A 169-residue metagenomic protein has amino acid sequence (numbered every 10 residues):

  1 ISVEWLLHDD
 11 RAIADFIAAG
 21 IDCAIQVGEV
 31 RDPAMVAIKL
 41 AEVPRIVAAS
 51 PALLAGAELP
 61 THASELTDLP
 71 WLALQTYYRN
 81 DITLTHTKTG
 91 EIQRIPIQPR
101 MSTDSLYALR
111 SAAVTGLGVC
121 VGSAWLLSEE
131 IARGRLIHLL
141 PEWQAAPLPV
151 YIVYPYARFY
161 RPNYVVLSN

Functional and structural regions predicted by a protein language model:
I1-P33: Central regulatory/effector-binding core of bacterial HTH transcription factors
D10, A124, Y156-A157: Short beta->alpha junction loops/turns
A14-A18, V30-V150: C-terminal regulatory
I25, R110, S128, Y154 (+1 more regions): A cross-family signal for key residues in well-ordered alpha-helices that form functional helical elements
L140-N169: A late-sequence structural motif
